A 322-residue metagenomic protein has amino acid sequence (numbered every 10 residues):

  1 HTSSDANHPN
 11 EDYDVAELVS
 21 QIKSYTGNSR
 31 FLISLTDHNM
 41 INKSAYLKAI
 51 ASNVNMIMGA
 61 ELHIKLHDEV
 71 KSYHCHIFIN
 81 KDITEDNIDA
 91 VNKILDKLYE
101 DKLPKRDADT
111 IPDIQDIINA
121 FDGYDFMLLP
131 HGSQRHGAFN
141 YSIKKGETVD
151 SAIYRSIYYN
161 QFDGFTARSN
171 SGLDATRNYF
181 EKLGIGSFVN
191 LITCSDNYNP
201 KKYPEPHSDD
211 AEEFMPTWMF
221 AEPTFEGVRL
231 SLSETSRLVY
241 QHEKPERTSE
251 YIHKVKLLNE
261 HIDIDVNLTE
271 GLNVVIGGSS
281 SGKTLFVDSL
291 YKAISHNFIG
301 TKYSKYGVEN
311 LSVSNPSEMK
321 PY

Functional and structural regions predicted by a protein language model:
H1-S24, S29, N42-I57, I64-E85 (+1 more regions): Charged catalytic cores and adjacent phosphate/nucleic-acid-binding surfaces used for phosphate/nucleic-acid chemistry
H1-T2, L32-D37, T284: Ser/Thr-glycine-rich phosphate-binding loops at phosphate-binding pockets of nucleotides, nucleotide cofactors
I22-H38, M127-L129: Divalent metal-dependent hydrolysis catalytic cores, especially in the metallo-beta-lactamase
T36, A60, P130-H131, S195: Active-site flanking residues adjacent to catalytic metal/cofactor-binding acidic residues
K71-Y73, I79-D125: Binuclear metal-dependent hydrolase catalytic cores centered on His/Asp/Glu-rich metal-binding motifs
K105-T148, D163: Hydrophobic, aromatic-enriched interface-forming segments
T269-K305: Phosphate-binding glycine-rich loops of NTP-binding sites
I294-Y322: Flexible phosphate/Mg2+-sensing switch loops adjacent to catalytic phosphate-binding sites
